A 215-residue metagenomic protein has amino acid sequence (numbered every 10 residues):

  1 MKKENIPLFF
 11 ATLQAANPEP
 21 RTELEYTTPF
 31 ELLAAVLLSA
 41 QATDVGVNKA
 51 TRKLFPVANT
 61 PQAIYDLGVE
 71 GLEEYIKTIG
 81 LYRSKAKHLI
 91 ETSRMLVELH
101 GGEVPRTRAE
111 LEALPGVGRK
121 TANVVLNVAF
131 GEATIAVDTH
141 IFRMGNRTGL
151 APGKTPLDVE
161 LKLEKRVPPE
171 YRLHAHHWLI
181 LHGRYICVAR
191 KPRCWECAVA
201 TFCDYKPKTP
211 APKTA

Functional and structural regions predicted by a protein language model:
K2-T214: Catalytic cores of DNA base-excision repair glycosylases
